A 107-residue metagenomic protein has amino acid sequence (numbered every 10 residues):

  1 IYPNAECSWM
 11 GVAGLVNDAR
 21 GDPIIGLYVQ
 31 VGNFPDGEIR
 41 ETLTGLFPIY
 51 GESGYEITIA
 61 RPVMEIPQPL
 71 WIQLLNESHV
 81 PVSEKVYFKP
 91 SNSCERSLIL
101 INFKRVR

Functional and structural regions predicted by a protein language model:
I1-D22: Beta-strand-rich domain onsets/edges
I1-N4, V82-R107: Extracellular beta-sheet/turn segments enriched in Thr/Pro/Gly and aliphatic residues
G11, G26-Y28, P69: Exposed beta-strand and adjacent loop surfaces of beta-rich binding modules that mediate intermolecular recognition
N17, G32-F34, L75: Predominantly extracellular/luminal cell-surface or secreted proteins
G21-E38: Short, ordered, surface-exposed loop/turn motifs in non-cytosolic proteins
P35-A60, P81, V86-F88: Short, acidic Ser/Thr/Gly-rich low-complexity loop/linker segments typical of extracellular and cell-surface proteins
I66-E77: A short, solvent-exposed beta-strand micro-motif common in secreted/extracellular proteins
